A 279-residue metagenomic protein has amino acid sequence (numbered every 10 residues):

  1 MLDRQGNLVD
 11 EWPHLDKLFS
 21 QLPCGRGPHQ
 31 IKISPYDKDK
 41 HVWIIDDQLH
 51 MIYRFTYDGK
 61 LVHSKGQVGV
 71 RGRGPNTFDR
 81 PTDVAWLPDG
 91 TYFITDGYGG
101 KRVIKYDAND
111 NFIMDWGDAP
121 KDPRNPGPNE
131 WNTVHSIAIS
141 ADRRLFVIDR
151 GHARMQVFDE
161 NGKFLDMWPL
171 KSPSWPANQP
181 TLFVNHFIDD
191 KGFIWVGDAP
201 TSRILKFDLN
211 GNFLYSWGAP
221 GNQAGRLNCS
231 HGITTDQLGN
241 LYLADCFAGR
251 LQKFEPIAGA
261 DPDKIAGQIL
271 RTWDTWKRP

Functional and structural regions predicted by a protein language model:
M1-P279: Eukaryotic scaffold repeat domains enriched in small/polar residues
